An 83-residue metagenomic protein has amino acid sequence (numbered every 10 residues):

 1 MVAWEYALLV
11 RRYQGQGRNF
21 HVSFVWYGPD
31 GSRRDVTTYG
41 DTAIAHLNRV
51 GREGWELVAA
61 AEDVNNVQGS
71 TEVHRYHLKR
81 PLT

Functional and structural regions predicted by a protein language model:
M1-T83: Terminus-proximal functional modules
